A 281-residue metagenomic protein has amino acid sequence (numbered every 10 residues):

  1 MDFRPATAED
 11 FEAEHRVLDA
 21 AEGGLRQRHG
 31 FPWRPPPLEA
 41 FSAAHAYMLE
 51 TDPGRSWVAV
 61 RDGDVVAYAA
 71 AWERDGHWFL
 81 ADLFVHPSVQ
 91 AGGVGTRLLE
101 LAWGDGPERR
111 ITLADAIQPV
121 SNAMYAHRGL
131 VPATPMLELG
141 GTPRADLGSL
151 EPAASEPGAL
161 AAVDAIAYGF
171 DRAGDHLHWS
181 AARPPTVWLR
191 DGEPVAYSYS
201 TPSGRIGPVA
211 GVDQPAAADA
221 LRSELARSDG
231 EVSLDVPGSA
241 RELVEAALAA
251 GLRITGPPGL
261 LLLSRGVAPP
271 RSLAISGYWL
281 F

Functional and structural regions predicted by a protein language model:
D2-R16, G148-A159: A short beta-loop-alpha structural element at the N-terminal edge of CoA-dependent acyl/N-acetyltransferase catalytic
L18-S56, V60-V65, A165-P185: Active-site rim helix/loop that mediates acceptor-substrate recognition in acyltransferases
S56-V58, D64-W72, F79-F84, G192-G207: Conserved beta-strand in the GNAT
H77-A81, L99, G104-P119, S228-G238 (+1 more regions): Conserved GNAT acetyl-CoA-binding A-motif
V85-P87, A91-G104, N122-H127, D213-A226 (+1 more regions): Conserved acetyl-CoA-binding loop-helix of GNAT-fold acetyltransferases
A114-Q118, A123, H127-L147, P208-A210 (+1 more regions): Active-site/acyl-donor-binding loops of N-acyltransferases
H127-G204: Amide-forming acyltransferase catalytic core, primarily the GNAT-like/NAT-type and related acyltransferase folds
P184-W188, V195-T201, R205-V236: Flexible loop/N-cap segments at domain edges
